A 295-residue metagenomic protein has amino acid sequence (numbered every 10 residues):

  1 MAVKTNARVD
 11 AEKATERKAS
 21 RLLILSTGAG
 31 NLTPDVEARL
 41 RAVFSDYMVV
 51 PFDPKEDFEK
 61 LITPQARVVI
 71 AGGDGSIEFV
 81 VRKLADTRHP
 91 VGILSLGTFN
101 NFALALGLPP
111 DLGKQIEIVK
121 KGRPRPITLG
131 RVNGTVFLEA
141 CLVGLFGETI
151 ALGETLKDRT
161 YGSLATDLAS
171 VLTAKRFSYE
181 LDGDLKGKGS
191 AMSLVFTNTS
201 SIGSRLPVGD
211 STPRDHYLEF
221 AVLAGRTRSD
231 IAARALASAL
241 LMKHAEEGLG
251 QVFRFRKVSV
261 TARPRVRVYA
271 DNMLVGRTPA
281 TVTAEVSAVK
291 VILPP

Functional and structural regions predicted by a protein language model:
M1-A71, E78-D86, G113-K114, V291: ATP/NTP phosphate-donor binding region
A2-A11, E16, L185-K188, V222-P295: ATP/nucleoside-binding phosphotransfer catalytic cores, i.e., glycine-rich phosphate-binding loops
G28-A29, G73-S76, L96-F99, L142-L145 (+1 more regions): Short glycine-rich anion-binding loops that position phosphate/pyrophosphate groups of nucleotides and phosphorylated
P34, F79-R82, F102-L104, R205-L206 (+2 more regions): Short glycine-/acidic-enriched loop or helix-start segments at secondary-structure transitions that form or flank
F58, I77-E78, G203, R277: Short, well-ordered alpha-helical microsegments
A71, S76-D86, P90-A103, P109-P110: Hydrophobic alpha-helical segments that either span membranes
T98-A140: Short, glycine-/small-residue-rich phosphate/pyrophosphate-handling segment
N133-V222, R226: ATP/pyrophosphate-binding catalytic subdomain of soluble kinases
